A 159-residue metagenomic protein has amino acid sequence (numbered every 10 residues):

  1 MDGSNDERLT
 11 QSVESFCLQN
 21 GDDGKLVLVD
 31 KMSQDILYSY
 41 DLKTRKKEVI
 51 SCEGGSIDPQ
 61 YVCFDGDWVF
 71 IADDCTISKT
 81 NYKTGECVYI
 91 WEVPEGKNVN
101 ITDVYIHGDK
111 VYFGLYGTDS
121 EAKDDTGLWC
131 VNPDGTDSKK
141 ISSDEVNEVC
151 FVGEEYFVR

Functional and structural regions predicted by a protein language model:
M1-S4, D41-R45, N81-G85, N132-T136: Short loop/turn segments that connect beta-strands within beta-propeller blades
S4, E14, C52-G55, E95 (+4 more regions): Disulfide-stabilized cysteine-rich extracellular repeat microdomains
N5-T10, K46-C52, E86-P94, D137-S142: A short beta-strand motif characteristic of beta-propeller blades
V13-D23, G55-G66, K97-H107, E145-E155: Repeated scaffold domains used in trafficking and secretory/extracellular systems, primarily beta-propellers
L26-D30, F70-I71, Y112-L115, F157-R159: Residue position within the beta-strands of beta-propeller blades
S33-S39, D74-K79, D119-W129: Structural motif
D35, L42, S51-Y82, C87-Y105 (+1 more regions): Eukaryotic tandem repeat interaction scaffolds
T118-R159: Hydrophilic extracytoplasmic domains
